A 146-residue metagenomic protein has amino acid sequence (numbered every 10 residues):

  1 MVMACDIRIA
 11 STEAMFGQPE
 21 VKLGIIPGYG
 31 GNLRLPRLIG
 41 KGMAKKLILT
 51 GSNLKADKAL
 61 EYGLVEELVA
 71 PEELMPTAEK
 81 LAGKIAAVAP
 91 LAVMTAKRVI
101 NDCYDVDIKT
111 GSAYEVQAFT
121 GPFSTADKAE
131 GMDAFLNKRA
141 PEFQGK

Functional and structural regions predicted by a protein language model:
M1-L91, T125, A129-D133, R139 (+1 more regions): Crotonase-fold acyl-CoA enzyme core
E20, D102-D105: A short acidic, helix-capping loop that chelates divalent metal ions and anchors anionic groups
L47-I48, A59, V99-C103, A118-F123: Helix-loop "lid/cap" segments that line or gate small-molecule binding pockets
V93-N101, D133: Acidic catalytic patch
D102-C103, K138-E142: A short structural micro-motif
D107-S112: Short beta-strand->loop
